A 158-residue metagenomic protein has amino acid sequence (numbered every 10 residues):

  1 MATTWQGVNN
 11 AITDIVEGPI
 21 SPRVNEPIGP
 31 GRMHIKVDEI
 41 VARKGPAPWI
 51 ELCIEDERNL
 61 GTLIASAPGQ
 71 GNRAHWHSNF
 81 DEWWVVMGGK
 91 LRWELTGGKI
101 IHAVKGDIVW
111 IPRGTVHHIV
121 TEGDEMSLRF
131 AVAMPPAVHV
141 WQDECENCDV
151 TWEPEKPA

Functional and structural regions predicted by a protein language model:
M1-L60, R73-A74, E144-A158: A short, N-terminal "cap"/entry segment at the start of jelly-roll beta-barrel domains of the cupin/DSBH fold
E51-E55, L63-I64, N72-S78, L95 (+2 more regions): Short histidine-centered beta-strand/loop micro-motifs that create catalytic or ligand/metal-coordination sites
E57-N59, F80, M126: Short acidic/glycine-enriched loop/turn segments that link adjacent beta-strands
I64, W83, G106-D107, H117-I119: Hydrophobic/aromatic beta-strand elements that line small-molecule binding cavities or substrate pockets in beta-rich
I64-A67, W76-W93, A133-P135: Short, conserved beta-strand element in jelly-roll/cupin
P68-Q70, N79, K99, T115-V116 (+2 more regions): A generic "binding-loop/recognition-motif" signal
R92, K105, R113-V140: Ligand-binding loop in jelly-roll beta-barrel domains
G97-R113: Short acidic-glycine-tyrosine-enriched beta hairpin
